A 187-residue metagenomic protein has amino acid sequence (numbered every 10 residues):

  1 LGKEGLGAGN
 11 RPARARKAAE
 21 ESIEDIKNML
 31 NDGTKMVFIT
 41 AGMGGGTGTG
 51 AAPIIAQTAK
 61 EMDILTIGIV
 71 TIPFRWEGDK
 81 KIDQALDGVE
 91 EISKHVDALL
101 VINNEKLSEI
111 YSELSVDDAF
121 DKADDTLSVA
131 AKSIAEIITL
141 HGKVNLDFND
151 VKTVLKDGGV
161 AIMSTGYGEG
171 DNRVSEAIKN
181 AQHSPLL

Functional and structural regions predicted by a protein language model:
L1-L187: Tubulin/FtsZ superfamily GTPase core signature
